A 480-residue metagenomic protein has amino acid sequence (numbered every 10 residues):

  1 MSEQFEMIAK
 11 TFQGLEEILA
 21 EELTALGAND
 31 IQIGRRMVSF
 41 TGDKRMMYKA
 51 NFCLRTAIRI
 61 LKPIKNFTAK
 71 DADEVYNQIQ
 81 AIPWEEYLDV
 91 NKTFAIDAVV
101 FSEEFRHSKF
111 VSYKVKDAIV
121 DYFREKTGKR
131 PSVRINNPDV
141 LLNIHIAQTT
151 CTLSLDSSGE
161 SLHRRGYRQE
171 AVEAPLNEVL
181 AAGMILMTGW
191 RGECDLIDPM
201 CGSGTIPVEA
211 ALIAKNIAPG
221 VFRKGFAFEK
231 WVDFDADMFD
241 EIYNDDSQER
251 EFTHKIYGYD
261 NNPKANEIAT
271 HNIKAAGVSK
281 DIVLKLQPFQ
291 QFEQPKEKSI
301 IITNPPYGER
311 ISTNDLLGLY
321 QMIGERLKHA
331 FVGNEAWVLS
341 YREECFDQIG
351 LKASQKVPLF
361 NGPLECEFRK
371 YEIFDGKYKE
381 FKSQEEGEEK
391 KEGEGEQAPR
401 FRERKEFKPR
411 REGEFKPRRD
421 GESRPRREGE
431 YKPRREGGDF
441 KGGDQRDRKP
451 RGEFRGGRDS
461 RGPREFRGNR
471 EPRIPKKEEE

Functional and structural regions predicted by a protein language model:
S2, K370-E480: Basic Arg/Gly/Lys-rich low-complexity intrinsically disordered segments
S2-P138: Non-catalytic nucleic-acid substrate-recognition regions in nucleic-acid-modifying enzymes
L23, I96, I144, N304 (+1 more regions): Residue-level signal for inorganic ion chemistry
R45-F52, E160-H163, K377: Short, charged/polar, Gly/Pro-enriched secondary-structure boundary elements
V99, R124, H145-M187: Class I S-adenosyl-L-methionine
F101-E104, S161, P306-R310: A short, flexible beta-alpha/helix-coil linker loop
L176-Q294, E309, L317: Conserved S-adenosyl-L-methionine
Q287-R404: C-terminal catalytic and target-recognition region of SAM-dependent MTase-like enzymes, primarily methyltransferases
